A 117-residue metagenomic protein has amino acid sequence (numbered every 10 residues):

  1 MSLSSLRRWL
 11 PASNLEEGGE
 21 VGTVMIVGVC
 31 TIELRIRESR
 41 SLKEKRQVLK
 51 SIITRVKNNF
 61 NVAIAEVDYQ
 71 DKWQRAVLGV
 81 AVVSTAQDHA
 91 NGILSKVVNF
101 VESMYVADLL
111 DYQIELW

Functional and structural regions predicted by a protein language model:
V27, A65-A86, E115: Short, charge-patterned binding micro-sites
G28-I36: Short glycine-/aliphatic-rich beta-strand segments at the starts of folded cytosolic domains
K45: C-terminal binding/interaction regions
V83-L116: C-terminal structural segments of small proteins and small subunits
